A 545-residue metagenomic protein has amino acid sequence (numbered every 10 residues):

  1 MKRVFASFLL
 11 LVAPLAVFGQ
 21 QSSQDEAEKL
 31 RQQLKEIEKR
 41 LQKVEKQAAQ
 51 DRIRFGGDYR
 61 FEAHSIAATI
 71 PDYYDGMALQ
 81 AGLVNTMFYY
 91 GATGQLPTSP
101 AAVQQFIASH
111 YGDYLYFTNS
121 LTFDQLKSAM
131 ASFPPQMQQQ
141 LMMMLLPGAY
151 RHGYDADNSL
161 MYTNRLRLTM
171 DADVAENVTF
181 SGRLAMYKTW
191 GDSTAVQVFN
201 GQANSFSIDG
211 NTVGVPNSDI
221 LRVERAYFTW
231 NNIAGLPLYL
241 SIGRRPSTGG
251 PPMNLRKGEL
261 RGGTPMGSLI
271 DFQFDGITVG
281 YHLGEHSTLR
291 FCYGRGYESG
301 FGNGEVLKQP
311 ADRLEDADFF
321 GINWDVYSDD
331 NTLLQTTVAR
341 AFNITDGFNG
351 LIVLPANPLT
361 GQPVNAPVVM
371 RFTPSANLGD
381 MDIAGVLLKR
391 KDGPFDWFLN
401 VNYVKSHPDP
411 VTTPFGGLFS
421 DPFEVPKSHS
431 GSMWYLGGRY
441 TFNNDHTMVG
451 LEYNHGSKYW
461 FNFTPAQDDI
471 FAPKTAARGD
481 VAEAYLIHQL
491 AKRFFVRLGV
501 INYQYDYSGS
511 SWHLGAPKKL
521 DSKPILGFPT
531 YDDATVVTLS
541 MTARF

Functional and structural regions predicted by a protein language model:
M1-K2: N-terminal secretory signal peptides that target proteins for export/translocation
F5-L11, F18-N158, T169, F545: N-terminal periplasmic/intermembrane-space "pro-region" immediately following the signal or transit peptide
Q21-D25, A67-A68, R151-D155, T336-F545: Outer-membrane beta-barrel pore domains
R60-A81, G182-A195, N343-F348, N454 (+1 more regions): Short, solvent-exposed beta-strand-terminating loops
D72-A78, V196-A203, R256-G262, Y297 (+5 more regions): Flexible, surface-exposed loop regions and adjacent strand-edge segments of Gram-negative outer-membrane beta-barrel
Y114-R165, S207-S218, P367-N377, S420-P426 (+1 more regions): Intrinsically disordered, low-complexity acidic Ser/Thr-rich regulatory segments
A156-F301, F320-L334, S430-P465: Outer membrane beta-barrel
D271-G276, D318-F319, N323-D325, A472-I487: Outer-membrane beta-barrel signature, preferentially recognizing the C-terminal barrel domain of Gram-negative
